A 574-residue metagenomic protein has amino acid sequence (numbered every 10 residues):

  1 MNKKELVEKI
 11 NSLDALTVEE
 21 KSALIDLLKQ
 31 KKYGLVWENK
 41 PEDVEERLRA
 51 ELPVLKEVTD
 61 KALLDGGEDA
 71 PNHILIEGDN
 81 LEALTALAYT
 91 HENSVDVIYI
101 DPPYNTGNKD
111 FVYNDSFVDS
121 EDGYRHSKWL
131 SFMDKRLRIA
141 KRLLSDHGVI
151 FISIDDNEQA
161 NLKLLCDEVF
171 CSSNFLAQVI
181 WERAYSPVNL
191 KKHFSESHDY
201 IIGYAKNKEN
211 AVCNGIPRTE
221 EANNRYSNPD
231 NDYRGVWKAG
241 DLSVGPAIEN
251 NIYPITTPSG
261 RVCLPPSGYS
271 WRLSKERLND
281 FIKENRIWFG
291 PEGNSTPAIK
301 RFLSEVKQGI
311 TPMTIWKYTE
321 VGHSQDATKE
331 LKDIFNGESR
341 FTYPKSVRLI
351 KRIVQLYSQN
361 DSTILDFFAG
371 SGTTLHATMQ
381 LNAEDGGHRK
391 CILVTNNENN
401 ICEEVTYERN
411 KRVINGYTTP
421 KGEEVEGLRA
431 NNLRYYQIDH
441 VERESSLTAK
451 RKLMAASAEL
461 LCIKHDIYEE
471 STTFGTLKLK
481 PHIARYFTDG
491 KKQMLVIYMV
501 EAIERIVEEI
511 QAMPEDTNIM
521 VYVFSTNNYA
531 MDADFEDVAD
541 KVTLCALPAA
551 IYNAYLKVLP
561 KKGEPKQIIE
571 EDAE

Functional and structural regions predicted by a protein language model:
M1-Y99, G107-W129, K135, N527-N528: DnaQ-like (DEDDh/DEDDy) 3′-5′ exonuclease domain used for proofreading and 3′-end trimming on nucleic acids
E8, L16-E19, K206-K332, N336 (+1 more regions): Active-site-adjacent helix-turn-beta-strand microarchitecture at beta-sheet edges that either contains or buttresses
V44, D122-H126, L130, N157-N161 (+1 more regions): Conserved S-adenosyl-L-methionine
L64-A86, Q325-D361, Q380: Glycine-rich adenosyl-nucleotide cofactor-binding module
D65-G66, L81, L87-V149, N157 (+6 more regions): SAM-dependent methyltransferase catalytic-core segment centered on the flexible catalytic loop and adjoining short
H126-Q178, V405-K421: Conserved Class I SAM-dependent methyltransferase catalytic core
L176-G203: Class I S-adenosyl-L-methionine
Q380, E384-E574: PRPP-dependent phosphoribosyltransferase catalytic core
